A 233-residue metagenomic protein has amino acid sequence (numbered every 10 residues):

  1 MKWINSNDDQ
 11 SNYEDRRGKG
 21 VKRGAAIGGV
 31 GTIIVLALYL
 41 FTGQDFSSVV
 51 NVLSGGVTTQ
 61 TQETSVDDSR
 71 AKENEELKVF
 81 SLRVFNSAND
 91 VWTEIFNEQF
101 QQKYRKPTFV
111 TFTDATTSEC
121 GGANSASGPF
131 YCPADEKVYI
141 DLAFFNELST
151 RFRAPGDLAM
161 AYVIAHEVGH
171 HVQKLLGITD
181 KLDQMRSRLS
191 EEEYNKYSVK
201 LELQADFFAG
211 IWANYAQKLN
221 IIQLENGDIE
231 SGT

Functional and structural regions predicted by a protein language model:
S6-K19, I27-T233: A Zn2+-metalloprotease active-site environment signal
